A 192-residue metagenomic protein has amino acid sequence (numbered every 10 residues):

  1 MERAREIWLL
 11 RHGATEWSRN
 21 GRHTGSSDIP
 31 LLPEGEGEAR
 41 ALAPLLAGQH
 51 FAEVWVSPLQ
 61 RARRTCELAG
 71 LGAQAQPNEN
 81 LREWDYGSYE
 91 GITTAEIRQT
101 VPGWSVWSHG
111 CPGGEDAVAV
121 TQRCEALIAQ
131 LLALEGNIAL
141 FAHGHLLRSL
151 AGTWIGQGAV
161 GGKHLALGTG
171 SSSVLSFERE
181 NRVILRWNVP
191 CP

Functional and structural regions predicted by a protein language model:
M1-E6, Q49, N78, W84-E96 (+2 more regions): Acidic, low-complexity terminal tails and accessory targeting/binding regions of phosphate-metabolizing enzymes
I7, L134-H145: Generic beta-sheet signal
I7-T65, P112-E125: Loop-to-helix element that buttresses phosphate recognition and phosphoryl-transfer chemistry
T15, L146-L147: Short active-site segment of divalent metal-dependent hydrolases/proteases that encodes the spacing between
W17-R19, E83-Y89, V106-G110: A short acidic, helix-capping loop that chelates divalent metal ions and anchors anionic groups
R40-V101: Phosphate-coordination/substrate-recognition cap region in phosphate-metabolizing enzymes
L68, S149, T153: Active-site signature of alpha/beta-hydrolase-fold catalytic machinery across serine- and Asp/Cys-nucleophile hydrolases
Q99-A119: Short glycine/proline- and acidic residue-enriched helix-loop micro-motifs that form flexible lids or anion-recognition
